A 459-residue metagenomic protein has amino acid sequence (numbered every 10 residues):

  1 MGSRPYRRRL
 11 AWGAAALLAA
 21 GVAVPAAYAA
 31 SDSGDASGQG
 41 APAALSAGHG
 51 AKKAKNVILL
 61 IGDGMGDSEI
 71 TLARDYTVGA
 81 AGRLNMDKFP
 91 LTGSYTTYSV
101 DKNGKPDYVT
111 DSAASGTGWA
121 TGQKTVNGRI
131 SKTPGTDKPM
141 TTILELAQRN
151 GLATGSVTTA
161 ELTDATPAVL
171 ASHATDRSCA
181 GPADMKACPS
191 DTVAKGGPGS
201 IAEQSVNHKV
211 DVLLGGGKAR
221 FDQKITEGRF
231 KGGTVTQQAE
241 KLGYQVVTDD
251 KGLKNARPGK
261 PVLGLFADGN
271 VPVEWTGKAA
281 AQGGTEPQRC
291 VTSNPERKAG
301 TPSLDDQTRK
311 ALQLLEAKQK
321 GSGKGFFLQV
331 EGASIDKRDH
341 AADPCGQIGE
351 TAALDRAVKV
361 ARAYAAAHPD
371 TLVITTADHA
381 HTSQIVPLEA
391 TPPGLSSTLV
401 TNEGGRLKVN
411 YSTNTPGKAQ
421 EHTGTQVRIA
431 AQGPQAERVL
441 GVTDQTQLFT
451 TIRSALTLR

Functional and structural regions predicted by a protein language model:
M1-L17: N-terminal export and membrane-targeting signals
V22-A43: C-terminal region of N-terminal signal peptides and the immediate post-cleavage residues of exported proteins
A43-K53, A363: A short acidic-Thr-Gly-centered motif at the start of a beta-strand
K53-E69, R74, G135-G151, E161: Active-site-adjacent structural elements in enzyme catalytic domains
A54-N56, M65-I70, D75-T117, T163-R459: A post-motif C-terminal structural segment
L59-L60, S156, T375: Structural beta-sheet core signal
S99-G135, E145, T154-T159, T163: Noncatalytic scaffold domains of N-terminal-nucleophile
G151-A153, H368: Secondary-structure transition into beta-strands, especially the periplasmic turns and strand N-termini that construct
